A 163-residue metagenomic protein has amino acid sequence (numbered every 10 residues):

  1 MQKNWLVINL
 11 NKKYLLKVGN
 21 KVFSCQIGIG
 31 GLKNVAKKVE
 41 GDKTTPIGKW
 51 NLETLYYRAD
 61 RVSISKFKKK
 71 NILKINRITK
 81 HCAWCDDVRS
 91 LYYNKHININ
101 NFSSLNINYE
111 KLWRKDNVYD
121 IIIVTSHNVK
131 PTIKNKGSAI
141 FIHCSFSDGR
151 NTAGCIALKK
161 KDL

Functional and structural regions predicted by a protein language model:
M1-A153, K161-L163: Cell wall/extracellular polymer interaction/catalysis modules
